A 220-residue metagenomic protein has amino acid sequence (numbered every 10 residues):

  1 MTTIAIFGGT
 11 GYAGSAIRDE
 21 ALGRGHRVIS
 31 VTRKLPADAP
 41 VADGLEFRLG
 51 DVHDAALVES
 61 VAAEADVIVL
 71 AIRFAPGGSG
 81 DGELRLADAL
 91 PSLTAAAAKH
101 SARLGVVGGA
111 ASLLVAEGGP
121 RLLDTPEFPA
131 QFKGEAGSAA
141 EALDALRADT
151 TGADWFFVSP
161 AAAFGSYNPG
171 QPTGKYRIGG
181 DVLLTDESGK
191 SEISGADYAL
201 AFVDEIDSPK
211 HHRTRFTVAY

Functional and structural regions predicted by a protein language model:
I4-R24: N-terminal Rossmann NAD(P)H-binding glycine-rich loop of SDR-like oxidoreductase domains
I29, P91-G134, A148: Conserved Rossmann-fold NAD(P)-dependent oxidoreductase catalytic core, especially the SDR/UDP-sugar
S30-D38, A162: Short, polar loop motifs at secondary-structure junctions
P36-H100: NAD(P)H-binding glycine-rich loop region in Rossmannoid oxidoreductase-like domains and their noncatalytic homologs
G77, A111-A116, A163-Y167: Conserved catalytic-site region of short-chain dehydrogenase/reductase
S138-A139, G189-V203, T214: Substrate-positioning beta->alpha
D144-S166: Conserved beta-loop-beta element that borders a ligand/cofactor-binding pocket
T151-G152, G165-G174, E205-T214: Glycine/proline-rich active-site loop of Rossmann-fold NAD(P)-dependent oxidoreductases
